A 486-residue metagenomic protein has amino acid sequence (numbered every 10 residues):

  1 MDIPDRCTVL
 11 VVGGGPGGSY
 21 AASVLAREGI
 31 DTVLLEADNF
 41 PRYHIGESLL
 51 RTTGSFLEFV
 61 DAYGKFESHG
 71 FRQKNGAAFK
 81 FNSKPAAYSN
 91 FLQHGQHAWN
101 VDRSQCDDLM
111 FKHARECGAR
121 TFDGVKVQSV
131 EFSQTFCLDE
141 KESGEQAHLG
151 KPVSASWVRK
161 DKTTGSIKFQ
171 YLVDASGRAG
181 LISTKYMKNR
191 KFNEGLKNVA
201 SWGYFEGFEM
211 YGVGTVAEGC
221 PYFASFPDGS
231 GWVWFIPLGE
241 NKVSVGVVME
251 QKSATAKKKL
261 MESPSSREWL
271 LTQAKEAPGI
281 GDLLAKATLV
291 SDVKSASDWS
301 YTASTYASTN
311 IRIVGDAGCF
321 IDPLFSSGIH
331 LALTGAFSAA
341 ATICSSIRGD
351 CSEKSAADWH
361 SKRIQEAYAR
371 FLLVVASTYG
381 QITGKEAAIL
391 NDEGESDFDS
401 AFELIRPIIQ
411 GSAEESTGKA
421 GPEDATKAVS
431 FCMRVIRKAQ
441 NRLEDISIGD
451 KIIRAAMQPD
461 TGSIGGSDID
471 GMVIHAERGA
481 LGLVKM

Functional and structural regions predicted by a protein language model:
D2-G17: Beta1/beta-strand and adjacent pyrophosphate-binding region of the FAD-binding site in flavoprotein oxidoreductases
L10-V12, A26-I45: Glycine-rich FAD pyrophosphate-binding loop
R42-N82: N-terminal FAD cofactor-binding segment of flavoenzymes
P85-R103, S154, V248-A254: Helix-loop-beta segment of a Rossmann-like dinucleotide-binding subdomain
Q93-H113, K257-E262: Short beta-strand to alpha-helix junction loop
H113-I280: Predominantly flavin-linked oxidoreductase catalytic cores and closely associated redox partners
Q251-T255, L260-T342, S346-A376: FAD/FMN-dependent oxidoreductases across multiple families
C344-M486: C-terminal helical "tail/cap" subdomain of flavin- and related membrane-associated enzymes
